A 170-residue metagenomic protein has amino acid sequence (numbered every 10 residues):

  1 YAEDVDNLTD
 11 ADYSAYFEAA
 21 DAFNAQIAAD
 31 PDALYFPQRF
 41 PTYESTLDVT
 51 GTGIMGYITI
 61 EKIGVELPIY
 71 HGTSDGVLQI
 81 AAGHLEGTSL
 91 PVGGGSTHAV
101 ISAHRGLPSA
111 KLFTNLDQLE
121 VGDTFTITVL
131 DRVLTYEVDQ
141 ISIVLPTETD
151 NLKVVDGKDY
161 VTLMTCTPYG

Functional and structural regions predicted by a protein language model:
Y1-G170: Solvent-exposed, non-transmembrane regions of membrane-associated and secreted proteins
